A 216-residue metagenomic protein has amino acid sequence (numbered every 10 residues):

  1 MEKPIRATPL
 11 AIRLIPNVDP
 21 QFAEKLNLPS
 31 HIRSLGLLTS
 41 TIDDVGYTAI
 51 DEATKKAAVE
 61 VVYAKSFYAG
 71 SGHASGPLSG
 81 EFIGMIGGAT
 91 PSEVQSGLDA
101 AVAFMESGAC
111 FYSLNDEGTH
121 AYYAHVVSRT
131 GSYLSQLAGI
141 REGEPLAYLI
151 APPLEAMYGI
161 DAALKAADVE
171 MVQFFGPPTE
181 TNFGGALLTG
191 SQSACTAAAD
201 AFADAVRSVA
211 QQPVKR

Functional and structural regions predicted by a protein language model:
E2-I42, K65-F82, A89, A109-R216: A structural signal for small-residue-enriched, beta-sheet-centric alpha/beta enzyme cores and oligomeric scaffold folds
G46-T54: N-terminal low-complexity, intrinsically disordered segments
A49, G97, A156-G159: Amphipathic alpha-helical interface surfaces
E60: Flexible, small-/acidic-enriched active-site or ligand-binding loops
V94-F104, A198-A205: Short amphipathic alpha-helices in soluble, non-transmembrane regions that often serve as interface/regulatory elements
